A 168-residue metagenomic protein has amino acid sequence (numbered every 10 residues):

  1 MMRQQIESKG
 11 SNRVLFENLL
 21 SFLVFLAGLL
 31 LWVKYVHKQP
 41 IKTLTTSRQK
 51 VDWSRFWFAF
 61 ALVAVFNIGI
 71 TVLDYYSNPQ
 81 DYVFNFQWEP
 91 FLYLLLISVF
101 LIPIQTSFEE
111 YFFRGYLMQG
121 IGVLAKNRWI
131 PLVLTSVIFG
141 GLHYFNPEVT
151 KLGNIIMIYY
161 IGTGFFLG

Functional and structural regions predicted by a protein language model:
M1-P40: N-terminal, membrane-interfacial amphipathic/helix-forming hydrophobic leader that caps and precedes the first
R3-G10, L19, I41-F108, M118-Q119 (+1 more regions): Juxtamembrane helix-loop-helix connectors linking adjacent transmembrane helices in multi-pass membrane enzymes
L20-W32, F60-G69, V133-V137: Hydrophobic alpha-helical transmembrane segments of multi-pass integral membrane proteins
H37, D74-P79, H143-N146: Short helix-capping/hinge motifs at transmembrane helix termini and TM-loop junctions
L95-G168: Transmembrane helix-loop-helix hairpins at the membrane interface of multi-pass integral membrane proteins
